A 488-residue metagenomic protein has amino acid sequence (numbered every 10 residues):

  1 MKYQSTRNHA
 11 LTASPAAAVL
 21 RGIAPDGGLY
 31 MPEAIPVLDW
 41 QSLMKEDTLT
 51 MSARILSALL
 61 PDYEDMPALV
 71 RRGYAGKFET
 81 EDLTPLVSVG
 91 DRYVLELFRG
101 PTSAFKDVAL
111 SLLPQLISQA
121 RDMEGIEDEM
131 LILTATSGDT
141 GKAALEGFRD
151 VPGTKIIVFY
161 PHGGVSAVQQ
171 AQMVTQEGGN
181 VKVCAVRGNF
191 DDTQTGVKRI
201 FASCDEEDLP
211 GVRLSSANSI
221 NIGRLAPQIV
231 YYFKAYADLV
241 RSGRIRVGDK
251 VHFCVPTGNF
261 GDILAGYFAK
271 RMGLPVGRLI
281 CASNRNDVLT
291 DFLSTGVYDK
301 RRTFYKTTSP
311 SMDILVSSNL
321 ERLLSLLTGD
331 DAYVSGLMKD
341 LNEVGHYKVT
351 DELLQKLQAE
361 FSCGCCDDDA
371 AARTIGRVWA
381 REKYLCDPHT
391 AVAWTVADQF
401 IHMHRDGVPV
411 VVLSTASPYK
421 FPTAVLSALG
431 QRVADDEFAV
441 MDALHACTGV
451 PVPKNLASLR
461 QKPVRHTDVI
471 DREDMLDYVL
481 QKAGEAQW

Functional and structural regions predicted by a protein language model:
M1-W488: PLP-dependent amino-acid enzyme catalytic core
